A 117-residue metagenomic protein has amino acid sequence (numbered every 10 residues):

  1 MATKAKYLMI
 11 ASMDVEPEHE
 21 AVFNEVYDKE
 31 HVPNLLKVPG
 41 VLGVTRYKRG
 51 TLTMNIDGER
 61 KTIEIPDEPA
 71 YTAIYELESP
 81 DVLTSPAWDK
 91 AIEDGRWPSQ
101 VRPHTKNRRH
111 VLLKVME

Functional and structural regions predicted by a protein language model:
M1-E117: Macromolecular interaction modules
